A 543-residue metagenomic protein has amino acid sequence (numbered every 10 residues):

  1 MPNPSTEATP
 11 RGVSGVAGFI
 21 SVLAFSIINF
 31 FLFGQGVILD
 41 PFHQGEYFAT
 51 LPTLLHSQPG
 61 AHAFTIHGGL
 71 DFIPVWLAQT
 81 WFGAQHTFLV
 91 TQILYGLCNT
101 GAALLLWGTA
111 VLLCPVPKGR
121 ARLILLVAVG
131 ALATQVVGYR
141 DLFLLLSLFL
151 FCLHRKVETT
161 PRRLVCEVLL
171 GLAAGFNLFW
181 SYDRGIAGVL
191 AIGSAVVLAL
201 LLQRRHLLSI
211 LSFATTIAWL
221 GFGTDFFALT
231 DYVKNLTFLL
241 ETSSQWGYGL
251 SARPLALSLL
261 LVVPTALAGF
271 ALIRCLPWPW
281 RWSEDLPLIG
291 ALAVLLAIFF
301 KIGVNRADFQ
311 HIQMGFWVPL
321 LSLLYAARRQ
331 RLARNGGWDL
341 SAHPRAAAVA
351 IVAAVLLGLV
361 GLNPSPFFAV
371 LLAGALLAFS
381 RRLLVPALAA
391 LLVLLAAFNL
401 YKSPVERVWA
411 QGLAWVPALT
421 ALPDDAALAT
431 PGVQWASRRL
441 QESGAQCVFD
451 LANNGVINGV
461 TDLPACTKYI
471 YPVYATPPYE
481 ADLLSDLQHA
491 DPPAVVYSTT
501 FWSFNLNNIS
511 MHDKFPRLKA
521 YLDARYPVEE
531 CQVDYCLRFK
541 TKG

Functional and structural regions predicted by a protein language model:
M1-F31, A378-R382, P386-A387: Start-transfer (signal-anchor) and selected internal transmembrane alpha helices of multi-pass inner/ER membrane
E46-P52, H62-L89, I93: Short hydrophobic/aromatic helix or loop-helix immediately within or flanking a transmembrane segment in polytopic
T65-I66, L400-P477, L484-F504, Q532-R538: Short periplasmic/luminal acceptor-recognition loop of GT-C membrane glycosyltransferases, typified by
I93-P115: Transmembrane-helix motifs of polytopic, lipid-linked glycan transferases
K118-L125, H154-G175, R205-F213, L286-L295 (+1 more regions): Short hydrophobic alpha-helices at membrane interfaces in multi-pass membrane enzymes
V129-L132, C166-Y182, G188-G193, T215-I217 (+2 more regions): Membrane-interface alpha helices of multi-pass inner-membrane proteins
I186, A307-R331, L359-A378, L384-P386: Hydrophobic/aromatic-rich transmembrane helices and adjacent perimembrane loops
A494-G543: Aromatic/acidic, Gly/Pro-rich catalytic loop(s) in extracytoplasmic/lumenal soluble domains of multi-pass membrane
